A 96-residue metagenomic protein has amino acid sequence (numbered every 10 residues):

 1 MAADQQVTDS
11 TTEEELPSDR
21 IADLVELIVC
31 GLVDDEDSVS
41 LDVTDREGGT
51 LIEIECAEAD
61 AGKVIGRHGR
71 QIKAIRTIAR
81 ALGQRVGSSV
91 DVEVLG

Functional and structural regions predicted by a protein language model:
M1-D60, A74-G96: RNA-contacting regions in translation and RNA-metabolism proteins, encompassing KH/S1 modules where present
I65-G69: Glycine-centered tight-turn and secondary-structure capping sites
